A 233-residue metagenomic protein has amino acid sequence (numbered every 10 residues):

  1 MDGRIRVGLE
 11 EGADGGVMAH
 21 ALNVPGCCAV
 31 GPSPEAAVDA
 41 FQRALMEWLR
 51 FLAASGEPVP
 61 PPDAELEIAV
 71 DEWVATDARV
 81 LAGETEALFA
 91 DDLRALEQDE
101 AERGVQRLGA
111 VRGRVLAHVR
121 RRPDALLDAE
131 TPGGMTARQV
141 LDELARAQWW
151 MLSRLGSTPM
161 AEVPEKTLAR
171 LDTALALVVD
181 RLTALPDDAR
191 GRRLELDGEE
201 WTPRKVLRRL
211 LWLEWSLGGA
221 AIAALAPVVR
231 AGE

Functional and structural regions predicted by a protein language model:
M1-R4, R43-A101: Short, charged, surface-exposed hinge/linker loops at domain edges that act as mobile lids or interdomain connectors
V7, D14-M18, V24-C27, Q42-L49 (+4 more regions): Short, contiguous alpha-helical
G31-L45: Short, well-ordered alpha-helical segments
A82-Q98, V105-L126, R146-L155: A short mid-domain helix/strand-loop element embedded in enzyme catalytic domains that forms or borders the active-site
E102-V105, G109, D172, L211: Short amphipathic alpha-helical segments with heptad-repeat character
R146-W150, L177-D187: Glycine-rich, acidic and aromatic/proline-enriched surface loops and short helix-turn segments that act as binding
D188-D197: A glycine-biased, small/acidic residue-tolerant capping/turn segment at secondary-structure junctions
